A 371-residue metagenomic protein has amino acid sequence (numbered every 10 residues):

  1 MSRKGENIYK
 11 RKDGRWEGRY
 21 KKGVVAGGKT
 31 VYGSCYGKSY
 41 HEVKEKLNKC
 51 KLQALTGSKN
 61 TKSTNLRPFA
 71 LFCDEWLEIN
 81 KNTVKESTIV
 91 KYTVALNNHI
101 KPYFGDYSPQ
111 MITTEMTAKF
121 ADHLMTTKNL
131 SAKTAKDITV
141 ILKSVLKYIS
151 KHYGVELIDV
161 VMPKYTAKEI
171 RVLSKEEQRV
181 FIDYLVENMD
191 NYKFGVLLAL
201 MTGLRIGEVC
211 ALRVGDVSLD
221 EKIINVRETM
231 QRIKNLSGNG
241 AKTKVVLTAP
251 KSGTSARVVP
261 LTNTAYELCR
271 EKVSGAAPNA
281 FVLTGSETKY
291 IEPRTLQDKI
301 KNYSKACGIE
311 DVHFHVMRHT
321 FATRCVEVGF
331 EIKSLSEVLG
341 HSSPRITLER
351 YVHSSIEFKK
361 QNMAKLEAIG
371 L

Functional and structural regions predicted by a protein language model:
M1-Y36, R205, E228, K234: Short, Arg/Lys-rich segments that mark the N-terminal edge of DNA/RNA- and chromatin-recognition modules
K22, S39, N65, L77-Y148 (+3 more regions): N-terminal core-binding DNA-recognition domain of tyrosine site-specific recombinases/integrases
G33, Q110-M111, Y153-E156, K164-D183 (+2 more regions): DNA breakage-rejoining catalytic core of tyrosine-based enzymes
V145, N235, P260-E310: Active-site/catalytic core of tyrosine-dependent DNA strand-transfer enzymes
K151, L197, M201, E208 (+5 more regions): C-terminal catalytic core of tyrosine-transesterase DNA break-rejoin enzymes
V155-L212, D220, Q231, T254-A256: Basic, Lys/Arg- and aromatic-enriched nucleic-acid-binding interface segment
V180-Y184, L236-G240, V328, E349 (+1 more regions): DNA/chromatin major-groove-contacting recognition/catalytic segments
A211-E271: Conserved tyrosine-mediated DNA breakage-rejoining catalytic core shared by Y-recombinases
